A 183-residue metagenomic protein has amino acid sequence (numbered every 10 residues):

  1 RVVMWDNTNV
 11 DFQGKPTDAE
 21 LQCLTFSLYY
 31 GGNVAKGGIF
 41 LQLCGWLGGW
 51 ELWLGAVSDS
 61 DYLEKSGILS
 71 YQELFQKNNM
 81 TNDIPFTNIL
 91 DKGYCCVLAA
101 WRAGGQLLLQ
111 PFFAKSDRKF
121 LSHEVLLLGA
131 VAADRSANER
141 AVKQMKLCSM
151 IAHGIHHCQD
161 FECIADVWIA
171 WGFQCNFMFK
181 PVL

Functional and structural regions predicted by a protein language model:
R1-L183: Short, well-ordered secondary-structure "scaffold" segments embedded in the functional core of diverse domains
